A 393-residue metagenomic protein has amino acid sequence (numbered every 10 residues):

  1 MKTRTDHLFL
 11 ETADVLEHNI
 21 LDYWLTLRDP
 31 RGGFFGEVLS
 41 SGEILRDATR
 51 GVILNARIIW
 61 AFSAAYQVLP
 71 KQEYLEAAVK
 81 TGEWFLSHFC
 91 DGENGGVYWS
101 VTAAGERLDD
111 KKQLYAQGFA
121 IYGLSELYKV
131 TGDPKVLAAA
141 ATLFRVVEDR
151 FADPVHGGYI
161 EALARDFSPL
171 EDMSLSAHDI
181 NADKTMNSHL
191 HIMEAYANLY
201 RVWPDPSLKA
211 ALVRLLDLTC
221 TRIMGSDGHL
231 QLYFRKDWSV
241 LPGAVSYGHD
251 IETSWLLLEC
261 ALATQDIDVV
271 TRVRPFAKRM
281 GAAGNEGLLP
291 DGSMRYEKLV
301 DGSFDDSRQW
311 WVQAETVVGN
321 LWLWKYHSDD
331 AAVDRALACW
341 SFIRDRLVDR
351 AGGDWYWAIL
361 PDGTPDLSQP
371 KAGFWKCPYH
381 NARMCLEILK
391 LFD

Functional and structural regions predicted by a protein language model:
M1-D393: Glycan-recognition and catalytic cores of secretory/periplasmic carbohydrate-active enzymes
